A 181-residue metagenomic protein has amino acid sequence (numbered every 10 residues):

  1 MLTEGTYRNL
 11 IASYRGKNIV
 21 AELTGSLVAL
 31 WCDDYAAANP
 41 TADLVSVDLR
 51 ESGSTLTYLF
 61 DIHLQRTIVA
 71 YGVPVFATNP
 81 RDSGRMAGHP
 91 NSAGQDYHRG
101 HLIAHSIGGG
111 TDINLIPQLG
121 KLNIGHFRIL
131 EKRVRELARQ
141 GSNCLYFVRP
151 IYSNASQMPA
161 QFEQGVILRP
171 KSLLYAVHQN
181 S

Functional and structural regions predicted by a protein language model:
M1-E51: Long, non-catalytic terminal segments
D33-A36, D43-S181: Domain-level detector of nuclease and nuclease-like folds in predominantly extracellular/periplasmic contexts
